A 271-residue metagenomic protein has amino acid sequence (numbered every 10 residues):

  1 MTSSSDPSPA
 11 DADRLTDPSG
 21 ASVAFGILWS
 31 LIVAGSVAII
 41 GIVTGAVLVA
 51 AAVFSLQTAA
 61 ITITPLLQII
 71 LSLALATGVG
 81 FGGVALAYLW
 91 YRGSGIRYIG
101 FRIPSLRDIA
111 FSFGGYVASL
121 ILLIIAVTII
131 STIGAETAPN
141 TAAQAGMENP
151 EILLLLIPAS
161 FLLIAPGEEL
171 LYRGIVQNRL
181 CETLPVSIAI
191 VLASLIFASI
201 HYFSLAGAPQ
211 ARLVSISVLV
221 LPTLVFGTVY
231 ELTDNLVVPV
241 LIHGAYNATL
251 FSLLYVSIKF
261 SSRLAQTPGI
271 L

Functional and structural regions predicted by a protein language model:
M1-D108, V117, I124-I129, A248-L271: N-terminal, membrane-interfacial amphipathic/helix-forming hydrophobic leader that caps and precedes the first
T2, I121, N149-L271: Transmembrane helix-loop-helix hairpins at the membrane interface of multi-pass integral membrane proteins
V53, Q57-T58, T132-I133, T183 (+1 more regions): Alpha-helical structural context
R102, A126-I129, I133, V176-L184: Hydrophobic alpha-helical segments of integral membrane proteins, encompassing both true transmembrane helices
I103-A110, T137-N140, L205, P222 (+1 more regions): Extracytoplasmic/periplasmic mature domains of Sec-exported, cell-envelope-associated bacterial proteins
D108-Y116, E148-L155: Alpha-helical membrane-spanning segments of integral membrane proteins, especially the hydrophobic core of TM bundles
S131-E151: Membrane-interface interhelical connector segments
